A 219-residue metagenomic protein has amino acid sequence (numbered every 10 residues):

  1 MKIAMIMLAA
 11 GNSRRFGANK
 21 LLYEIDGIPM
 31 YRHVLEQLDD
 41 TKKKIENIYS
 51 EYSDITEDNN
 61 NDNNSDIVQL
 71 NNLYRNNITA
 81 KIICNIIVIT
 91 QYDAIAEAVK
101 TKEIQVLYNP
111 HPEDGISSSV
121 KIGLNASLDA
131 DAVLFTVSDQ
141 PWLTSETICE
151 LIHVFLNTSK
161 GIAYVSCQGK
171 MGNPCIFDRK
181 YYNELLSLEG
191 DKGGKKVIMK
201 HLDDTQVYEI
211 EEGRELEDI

Functional and structural regions predicted by a protein language model:
M1, M5, S187-I219: Conserved alpha/beta core of the MobA/IspD/sugar-nucleotide pyrophosphorylase nucleotidyltransferase superfamily
K2-D58, D66-V137, W142-M171, D203-I210: Nucleotide and nucleotide-moiety/phosphate-recognizing core
R14-A18, E184, L216: A short acidic, helix-capping loop that chelates divalent metal ions and anchors anionic groups
V34, T147, Y181, G193-G194: Hydrophobic alpha-helical segments typical of transmembrane helices and their membrane-interface/capping positions
D139-W142, Y181-N183, R214-E215: Short histidine/acidic/glycine/proline-rich micro-motifs that form metal- and phosphate-coordinating active-site loops
G172-N183: Conserved nucleotide-sugar donor-binding and metal-coordinating catalytic region shared by glycosyltransferases
